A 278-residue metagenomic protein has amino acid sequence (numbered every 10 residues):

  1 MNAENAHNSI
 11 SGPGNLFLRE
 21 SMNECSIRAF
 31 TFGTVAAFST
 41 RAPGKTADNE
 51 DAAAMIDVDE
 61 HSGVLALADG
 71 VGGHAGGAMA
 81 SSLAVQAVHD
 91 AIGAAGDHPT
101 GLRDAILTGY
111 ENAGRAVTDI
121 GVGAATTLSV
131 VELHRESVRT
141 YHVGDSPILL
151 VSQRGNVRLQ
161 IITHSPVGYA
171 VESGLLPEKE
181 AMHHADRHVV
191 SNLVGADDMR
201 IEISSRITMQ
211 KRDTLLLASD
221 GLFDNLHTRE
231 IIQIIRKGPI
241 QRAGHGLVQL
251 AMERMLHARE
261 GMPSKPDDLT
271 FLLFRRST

Functional and structural regions predicted by a protein language model:
M1-T278: PP2C/PPM-type serine/threonine phosphatase catalytic domain
